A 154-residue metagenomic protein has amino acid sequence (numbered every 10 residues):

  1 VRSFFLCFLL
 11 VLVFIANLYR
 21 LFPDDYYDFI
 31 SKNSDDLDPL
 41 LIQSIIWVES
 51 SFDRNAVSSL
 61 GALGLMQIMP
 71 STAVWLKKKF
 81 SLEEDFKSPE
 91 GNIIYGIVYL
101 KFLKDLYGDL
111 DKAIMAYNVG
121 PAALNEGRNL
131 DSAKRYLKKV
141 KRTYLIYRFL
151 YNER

Functional and structural regions predicted by a protein language model:
V1-R2, L110: Structural motif marking the loop-to-transmembrane transition
S3-L18: Hydrophobic membrane-insertion alpha-helices, especially the h-region of bacterial N-terminal signal peptides
A16-R154: Catalytic glycan-binding domains that act on GlcNAc-containing polysaccharides
